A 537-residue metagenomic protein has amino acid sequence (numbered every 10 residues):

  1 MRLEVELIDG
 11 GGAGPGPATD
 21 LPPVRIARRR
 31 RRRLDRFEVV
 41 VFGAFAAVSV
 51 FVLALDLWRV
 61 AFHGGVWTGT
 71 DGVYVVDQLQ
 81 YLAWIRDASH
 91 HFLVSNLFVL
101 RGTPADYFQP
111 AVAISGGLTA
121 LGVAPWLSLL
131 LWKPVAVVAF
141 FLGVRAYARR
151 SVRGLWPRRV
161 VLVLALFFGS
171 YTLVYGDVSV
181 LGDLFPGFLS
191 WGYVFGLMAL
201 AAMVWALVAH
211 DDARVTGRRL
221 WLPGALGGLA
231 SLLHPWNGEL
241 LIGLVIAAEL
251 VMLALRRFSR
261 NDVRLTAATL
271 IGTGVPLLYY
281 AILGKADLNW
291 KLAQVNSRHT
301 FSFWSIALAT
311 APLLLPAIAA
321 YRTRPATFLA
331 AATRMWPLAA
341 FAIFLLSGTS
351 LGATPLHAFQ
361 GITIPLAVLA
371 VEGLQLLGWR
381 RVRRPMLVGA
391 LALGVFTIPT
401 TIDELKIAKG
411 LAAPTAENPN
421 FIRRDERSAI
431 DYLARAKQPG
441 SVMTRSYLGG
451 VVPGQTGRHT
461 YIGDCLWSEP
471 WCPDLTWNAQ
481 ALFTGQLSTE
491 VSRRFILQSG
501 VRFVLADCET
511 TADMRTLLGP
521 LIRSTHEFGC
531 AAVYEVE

Functional and structural regions predicted by a protein language model:
M1-F62, R159, E537: Start-transfer (signal-anchor) and selected internal transmembrane alpha helices of multi-pass inner/ER membrane
F45, S49-V204, V208, S231 (+3 more regions): Active-site lumenal/periplasmic loops and adjacent helix-entry segments of GT-C-fold, multi-pass membrane
D77, A230-A342, G348-A358: Transmembrane catalytic cores of multi-pass membrane glycosyltransferases and polysaccharide-assembly enzymes
F140-A148, S190, L200-R214, I242-V251 (+3 more regions): Transmembrane alpha-helical segments
A209-G228, F258, V263-R264: Short hydrophobic alpha-helices at membrane interfaces in multi-pass membrane enzymes
E239-L240, G352-R384, V388-G389: Hydrophobic/aromatic-rich transmembrane helices and adjacent perimembrane loops
T266-P276, L376-I407: Signature aromatic-anchored transmembrane alpha helix within multi-pass, membrane-resident enzymes that catalyze glycan
V395-E537: Extracytoplasmic
